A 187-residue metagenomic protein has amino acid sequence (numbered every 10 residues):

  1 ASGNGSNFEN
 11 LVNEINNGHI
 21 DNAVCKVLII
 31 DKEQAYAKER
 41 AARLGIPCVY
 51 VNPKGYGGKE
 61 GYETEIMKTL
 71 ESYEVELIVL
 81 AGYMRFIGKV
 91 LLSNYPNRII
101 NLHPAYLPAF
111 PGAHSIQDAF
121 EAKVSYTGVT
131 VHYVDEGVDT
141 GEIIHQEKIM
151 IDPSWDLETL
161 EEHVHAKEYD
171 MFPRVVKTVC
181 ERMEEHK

Functional and structural regions predicted by a protein language model:
A1-Y36: N-terminal Rossmann-like dinucleotide-binding module
N4-S6, I29-C48, K68, Y73-L77: Non-catalytic terminal and connector segments of soluble metabolic enzymes
F8-L11, A37, A41, L91 (+1 more regions): Hydrophobic packing residues within well-ordered alpha-helices of enzyme cores
V24-V27, P47-V49, R98: Conserved beta-strand segments of alpha/beta enzyme cores
I30-D31, K54, K59, Y73-K89: N-terminal glycine-rich "phosphate-gripper" loop used for MgATP/nucleotide binding and carboxylate activation
V49-K54, L102: Short beta->alpha connector loops at strand-helix junctions that form conserved, small/polar/Pro-enriched
G61-M67: Charged helix-capping and loop-helix junction motifs
L77, A81-H186: Donor/substrate-binding cores of folate-linked one-carbon enzymes
